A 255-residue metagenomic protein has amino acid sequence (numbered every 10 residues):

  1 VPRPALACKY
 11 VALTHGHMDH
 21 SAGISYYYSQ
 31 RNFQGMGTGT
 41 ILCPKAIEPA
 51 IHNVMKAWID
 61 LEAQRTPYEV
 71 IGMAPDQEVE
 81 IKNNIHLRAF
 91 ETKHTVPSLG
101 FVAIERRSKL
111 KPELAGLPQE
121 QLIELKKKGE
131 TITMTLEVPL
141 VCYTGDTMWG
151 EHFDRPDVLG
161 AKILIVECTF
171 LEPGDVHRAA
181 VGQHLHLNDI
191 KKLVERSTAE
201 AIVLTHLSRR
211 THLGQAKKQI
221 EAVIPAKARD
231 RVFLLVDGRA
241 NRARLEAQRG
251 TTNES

Functional and structural regions predicted by a protein language model:
V1-L42, G72: Active-site metal-binding motif and surrounding structural segment of the metallo-beta-lactamase
C8-D19, C43-P44, C142-T147, I165-C168 (+2 more regions): Active-site neighborhood of phospho(di)ester-bond hydrolases with catalytic His/Asp-centered motifs
C8-K9, G37-T40, R65-E69, E200 (+1 more regions): Residue-level recognition of the N-termini of beta-strands and the immediately preceding loop/turn
G23-R31, K56, H212-E221: Metal-dependent catalytic neighborhoods of phosphoester/phosphodiester hydrolases
G35-G39, P44-G72, R210: Active-site neighborhood of divalent metal-dependent phosphoester bond hydrolases
E69-I71, P75-D76, E151-S255: Binuclear metal-ion centers of metallo-dependent hydrolases, dominated by the metallo-beta-lactamase
D76-K82: Short acidic-hydrophobic surface loop/beta-edge motif
K82-L159, I163-C168: Active-site-proximal loop/helix segment associated with metal-binding centers of metalloenzymes
